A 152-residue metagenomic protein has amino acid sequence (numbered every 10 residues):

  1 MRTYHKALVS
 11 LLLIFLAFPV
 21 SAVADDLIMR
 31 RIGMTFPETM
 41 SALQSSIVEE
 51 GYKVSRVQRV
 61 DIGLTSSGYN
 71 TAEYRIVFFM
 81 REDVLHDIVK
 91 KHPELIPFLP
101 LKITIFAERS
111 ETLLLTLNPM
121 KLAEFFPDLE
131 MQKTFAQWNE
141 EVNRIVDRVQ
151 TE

Functional and structural regions predicted by a protein language model:
M1-V9: Bacterial N-terminal signal peptides that target proteins for export
V9-P19: Bacterial N-terminal signal peptides
A22-Q58, D147-R148: Terminal, regulation- and interaction-focused segments at domain boundaries
I32-M40, V57, L95, D128-M131 (+2 more regions): Solvent-exposed, acidic/flexible segments
G33, M80, L117: Active-site-proximal beta-strand/loop segments in catalytic clefts of secreted hydrolases
V48, S55-L101: Compact, glycine-rich, soluble single-domain proteins
K102-D128: Beta-strand/loop substructures that line and gate deep hydrophobic ligand-binding cavities in soluble
M120-E152: C-terminal partner/receptor-binding element of secreted or periplasmic proteins
